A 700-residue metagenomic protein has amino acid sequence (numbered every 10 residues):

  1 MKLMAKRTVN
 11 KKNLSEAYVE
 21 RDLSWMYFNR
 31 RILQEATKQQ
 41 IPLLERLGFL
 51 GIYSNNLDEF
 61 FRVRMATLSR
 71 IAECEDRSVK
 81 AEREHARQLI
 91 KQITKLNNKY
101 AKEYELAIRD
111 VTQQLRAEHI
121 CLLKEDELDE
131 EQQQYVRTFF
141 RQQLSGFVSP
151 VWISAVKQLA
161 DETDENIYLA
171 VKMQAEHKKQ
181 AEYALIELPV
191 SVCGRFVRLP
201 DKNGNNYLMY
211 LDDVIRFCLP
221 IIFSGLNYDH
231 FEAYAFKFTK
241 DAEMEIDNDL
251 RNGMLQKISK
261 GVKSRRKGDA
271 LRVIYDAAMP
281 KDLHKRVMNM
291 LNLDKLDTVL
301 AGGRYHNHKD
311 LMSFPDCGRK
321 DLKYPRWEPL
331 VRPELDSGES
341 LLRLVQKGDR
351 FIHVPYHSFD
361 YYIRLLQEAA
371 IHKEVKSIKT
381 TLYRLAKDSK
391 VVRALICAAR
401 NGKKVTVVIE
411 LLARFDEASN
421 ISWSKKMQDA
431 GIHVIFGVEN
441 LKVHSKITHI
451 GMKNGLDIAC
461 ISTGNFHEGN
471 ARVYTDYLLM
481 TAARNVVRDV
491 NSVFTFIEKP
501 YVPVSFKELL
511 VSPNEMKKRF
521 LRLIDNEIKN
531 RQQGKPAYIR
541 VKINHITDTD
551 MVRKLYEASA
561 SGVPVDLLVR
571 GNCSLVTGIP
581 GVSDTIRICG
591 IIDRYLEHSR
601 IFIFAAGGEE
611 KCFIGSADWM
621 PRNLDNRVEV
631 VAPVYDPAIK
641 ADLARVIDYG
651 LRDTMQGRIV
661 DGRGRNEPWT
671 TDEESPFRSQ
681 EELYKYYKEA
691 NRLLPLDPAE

Functional and structural regions predicted by a protein language model:
M1-I539, E557, S561, C573-Y595 (+1 more regions): N-terminal localization/anchoring segments of enzymes in phospholipid and broader phosphate metabolism
T549-V552, Y556: Glycine/threonine-rich ATP-lid/beta-loop region of ATP-binding domains
P564-L568: Hydrophobic alpha/beta core scaffold segments
